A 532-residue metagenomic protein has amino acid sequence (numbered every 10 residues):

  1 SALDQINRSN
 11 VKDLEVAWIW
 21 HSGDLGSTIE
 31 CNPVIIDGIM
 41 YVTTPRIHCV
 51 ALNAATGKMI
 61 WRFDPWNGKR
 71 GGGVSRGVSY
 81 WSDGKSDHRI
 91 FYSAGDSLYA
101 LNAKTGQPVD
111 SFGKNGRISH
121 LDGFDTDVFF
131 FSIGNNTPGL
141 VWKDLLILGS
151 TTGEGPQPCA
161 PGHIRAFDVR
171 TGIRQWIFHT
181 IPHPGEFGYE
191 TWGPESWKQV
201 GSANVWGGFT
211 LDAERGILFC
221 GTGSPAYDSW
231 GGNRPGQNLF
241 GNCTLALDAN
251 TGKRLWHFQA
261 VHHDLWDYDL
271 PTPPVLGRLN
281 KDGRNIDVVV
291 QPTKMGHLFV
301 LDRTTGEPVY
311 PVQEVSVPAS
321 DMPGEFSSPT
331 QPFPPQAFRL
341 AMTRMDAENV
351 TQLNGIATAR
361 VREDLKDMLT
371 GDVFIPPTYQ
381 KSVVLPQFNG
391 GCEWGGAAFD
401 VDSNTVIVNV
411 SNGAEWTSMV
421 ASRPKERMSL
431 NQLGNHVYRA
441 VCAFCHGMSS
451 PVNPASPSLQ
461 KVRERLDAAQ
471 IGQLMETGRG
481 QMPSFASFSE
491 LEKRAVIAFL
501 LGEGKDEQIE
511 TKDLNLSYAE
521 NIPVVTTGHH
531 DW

Functional and structural regions predicted by a protein language model:
S9-G23, C49-R70, G84-S86, L98-F130 (+8 more regions): Extracytoplasmic/lumenal domain signature
S27-H48, G72-L98, F131-P156, P161-H163 (+6 more regions): Repeat-blade elements of multi-bladed beta-propeller folds
C31-T43, N389-T417, S422, R427-H446 (+1 more regions): C-terminal substrate/ligand-recognition segments
G134, P424-Q432, H436-E510, N515 (+2 more regions): Extracytoplasmic electron-transfer domains, predominantly the class I c-type cytochrome c fold
K143, R170, D212-E214, T251 (+2 more regions): Short acidic-glycine loop/turn motifs at beta-strand connectors
T222-G223, F258-H262, T272, R278 (+8 more regions): Active-site proximal loops enriched in glycine and acidic residues that flank catalytic Cys/His/Asp and coordinate
A319, G324-A347: A surface-exposed, glycine/aromatic-enriched loop/edge motif typical of exported proteins
Q336-S403, V408-V410, Q508-D531: Long, low-complexity segments enriched in small/aliphatic residues
